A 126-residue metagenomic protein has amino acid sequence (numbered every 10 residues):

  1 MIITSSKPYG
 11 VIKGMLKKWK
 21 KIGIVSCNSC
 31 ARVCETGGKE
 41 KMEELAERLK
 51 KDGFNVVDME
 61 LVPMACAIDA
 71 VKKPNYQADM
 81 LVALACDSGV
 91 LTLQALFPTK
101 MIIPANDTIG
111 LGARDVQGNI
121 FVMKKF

Functional and structural regions predicted by a protein language model:
M1-F126: Iron-sulfur-associated redox domains of electron-transfer enzymes in respiratory and anaerobic energy metabolism
